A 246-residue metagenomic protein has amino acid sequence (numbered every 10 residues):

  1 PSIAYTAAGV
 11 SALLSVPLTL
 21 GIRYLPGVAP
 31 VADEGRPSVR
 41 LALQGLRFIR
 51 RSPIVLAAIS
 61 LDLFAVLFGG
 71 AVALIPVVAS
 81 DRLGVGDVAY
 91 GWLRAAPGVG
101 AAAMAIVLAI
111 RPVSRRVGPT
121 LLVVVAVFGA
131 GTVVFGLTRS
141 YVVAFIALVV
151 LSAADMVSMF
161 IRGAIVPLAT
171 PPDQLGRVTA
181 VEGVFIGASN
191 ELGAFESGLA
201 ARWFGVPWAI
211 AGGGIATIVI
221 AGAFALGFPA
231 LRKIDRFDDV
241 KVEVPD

Functional and structural regions predicted by a protein language model:
P1-G35: Cytosol/matrix-facing ends of alpha-helical transmembrane segments
Y5-P17, L43, I49-R50, F64 (+1 more regions): C-terminal transmembrane bundle of multi-pass solute transporters/carriers
Y24-S60, E243-D246: Juxtamembrane intracellular "pre-TM" segments in multi-pass secondary transporters
I54, G70, F128: Short alpha-helical
A58-I59, L67-V78: Short helix-kink/termination motifs in transmembrane helices of multi-pass secondary transporters
